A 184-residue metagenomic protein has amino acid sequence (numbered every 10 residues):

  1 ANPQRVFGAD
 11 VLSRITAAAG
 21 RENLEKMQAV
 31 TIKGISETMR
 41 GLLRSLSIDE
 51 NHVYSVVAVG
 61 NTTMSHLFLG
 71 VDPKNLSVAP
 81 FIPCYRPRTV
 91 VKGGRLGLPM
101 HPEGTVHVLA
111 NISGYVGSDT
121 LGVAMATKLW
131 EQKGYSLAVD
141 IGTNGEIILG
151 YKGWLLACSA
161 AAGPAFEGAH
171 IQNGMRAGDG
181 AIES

Functional and structural regions predicted by a protein language model:
A1-D10, K74-R88, W130-S184: Glycine-rich phosphate-binding loop of actin/hexokinase-like ATP-binding domains
N2-S45, H170-G174, A181-S184: N-terminal phosphate-binding loop and adjacent alpha-helix
A19, H107-N111, G163-I171: Short beta-alpha connecting loops at secondary-structure transitions that line or flank enzyme active sites
N23-V56, N61-L137, G153-W154: Nucleotide/phosphate-binding catalytic cleft detector across ATP-hydrolyzing and phosphate-transferring enzymes
